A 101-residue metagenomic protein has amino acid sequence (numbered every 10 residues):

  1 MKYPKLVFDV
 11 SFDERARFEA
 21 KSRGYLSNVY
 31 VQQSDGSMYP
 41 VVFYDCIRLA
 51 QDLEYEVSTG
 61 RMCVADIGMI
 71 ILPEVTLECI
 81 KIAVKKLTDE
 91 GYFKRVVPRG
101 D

Functional and structural regions predicted by a protein language model:
M1-R95: Short helix/strand-capping turn motifs
